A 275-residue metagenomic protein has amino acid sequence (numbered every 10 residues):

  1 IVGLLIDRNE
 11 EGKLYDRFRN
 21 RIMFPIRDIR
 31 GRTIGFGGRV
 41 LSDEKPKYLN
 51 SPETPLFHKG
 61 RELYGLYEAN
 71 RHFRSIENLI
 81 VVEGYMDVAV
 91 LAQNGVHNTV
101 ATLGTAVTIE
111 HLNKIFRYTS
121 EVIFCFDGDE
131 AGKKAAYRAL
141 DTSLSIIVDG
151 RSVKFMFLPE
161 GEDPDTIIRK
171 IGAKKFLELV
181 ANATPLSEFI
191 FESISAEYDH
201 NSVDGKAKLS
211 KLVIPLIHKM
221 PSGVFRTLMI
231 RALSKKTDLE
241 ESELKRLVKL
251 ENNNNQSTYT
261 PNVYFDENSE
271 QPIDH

Functional and structural regions predicted by a protein language model:
I1-Y118, A135-A136: Phosphate-handling DNA/RNA-contact segment within nucleic-acid enzymes
D28-I29, N70-L79, A106-V122, G128-H275: A charged alpha-helical hairpin associated with nucleic-acid processing machineries
